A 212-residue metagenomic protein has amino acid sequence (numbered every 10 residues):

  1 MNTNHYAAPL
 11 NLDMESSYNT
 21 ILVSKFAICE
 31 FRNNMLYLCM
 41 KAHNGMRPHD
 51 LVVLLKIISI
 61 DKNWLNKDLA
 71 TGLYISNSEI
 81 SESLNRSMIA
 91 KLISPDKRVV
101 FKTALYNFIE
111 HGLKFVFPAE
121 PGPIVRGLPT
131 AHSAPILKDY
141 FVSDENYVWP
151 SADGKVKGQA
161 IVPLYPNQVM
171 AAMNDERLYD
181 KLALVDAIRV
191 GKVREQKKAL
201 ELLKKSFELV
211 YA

Functional and structural regions predicted by a protein language model:
T3, A7-A8, T20, A27: Ala/Thr-enriched low-complexity intrinsically disordered regions
E15, I21-K56, I60: Short alpha-helical segments that sit at the start of domains
K62-L73: Short acidic, hydrophobic short linear motifs in intrinsically disordered regions
Y74-I89: Short amphipathic alpha-helical interaction segments
M88-V99: A short, conserved structural fragment
K97-H111: Accessory beta->alpha helical hairpin/"wing" motif in late/C-terminal subdomains of nucleic-acid enzymes
F117-E201: Exposed, interaction-prone assembly regions rather than primary DNA-binding/catalytic cores
K204-A212: N-terminal, charged low-complexity regulatory/assembly segments
